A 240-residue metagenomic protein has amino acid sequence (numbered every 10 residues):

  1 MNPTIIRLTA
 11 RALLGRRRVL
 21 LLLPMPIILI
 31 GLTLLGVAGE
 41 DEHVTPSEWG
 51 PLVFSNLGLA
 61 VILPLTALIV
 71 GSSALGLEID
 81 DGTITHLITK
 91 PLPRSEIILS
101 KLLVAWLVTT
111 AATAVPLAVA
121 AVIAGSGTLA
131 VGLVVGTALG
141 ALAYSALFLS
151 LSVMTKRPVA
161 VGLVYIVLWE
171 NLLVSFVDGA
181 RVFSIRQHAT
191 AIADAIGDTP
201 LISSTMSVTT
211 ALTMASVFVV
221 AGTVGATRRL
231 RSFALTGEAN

Functional and structural regions predicted by a protein language model:
M1-L23: Aromatic- and glycine-rich beta-strand/loop motifs that create alpha-glucan
R16-I30, D178-R181: Alpha-helical transmembrane segments of integral membrane proteins, especially early/N-terminal helices
L21-L23, V161-L163, F233, E238-A239: Short, hydrophobic secondary-structure boundary micro-motifs
P24-L77, D81, I98-A160, V164-Y165 (+1 more regions): Secretory targeting signals
L32-D41, T155-D198: Transmembrane helix segments
G82-I88: Short cytoplasmic-facing helical segments at TM-TM junctions of multi-pass membrane proteins
S150, V217-N240: Junction motif at the cytosolic side of a transmembrane helix
